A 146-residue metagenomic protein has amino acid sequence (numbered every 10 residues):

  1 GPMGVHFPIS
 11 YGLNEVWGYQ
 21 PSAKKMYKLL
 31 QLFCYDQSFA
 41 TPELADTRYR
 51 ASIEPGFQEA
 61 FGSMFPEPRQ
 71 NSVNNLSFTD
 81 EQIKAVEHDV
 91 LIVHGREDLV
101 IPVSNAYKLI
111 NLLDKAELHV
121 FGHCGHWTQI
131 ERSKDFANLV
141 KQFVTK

Functional and structural regions predicted by a protein language model:
G1-H6: Active-site nucleophile loop of the alpha/beta-hydrolase fold
F7-P8, Q20-K84: Conserved alpha/beta-hydrolase catalytic His-Asp/Glu region
T41, E54, P102, Q129-S133 (+1 more regions): Amphipathic alpha-helical segment in the mid-to-C-terminal domain of diverse UDP/GDP-sugar glycosyltransferases
F61, F65, L109, F136 (+2 more regions): Hydrophobic "lid"/C-terminal helical patch of Rossmann-like NAD(P)-dependent dehydrogenase/epimerase domains
V86, I92-H94, D98: Short beta-strand/loop motif that positions the catalytic acidic residue of the alpha/beta-hydrolase fold
L99-N105: Conserved alpha/beta-hydrolase "acid-adjacent" motif
Y107-A116: Active-site-adjacent alpha-helix of alpha/beta-hydrolase-fold enzymes
K115-K146: Catalytic active-site module of serine/aspartate enzymes centered on a nucleophile-bearing elbow/loop
